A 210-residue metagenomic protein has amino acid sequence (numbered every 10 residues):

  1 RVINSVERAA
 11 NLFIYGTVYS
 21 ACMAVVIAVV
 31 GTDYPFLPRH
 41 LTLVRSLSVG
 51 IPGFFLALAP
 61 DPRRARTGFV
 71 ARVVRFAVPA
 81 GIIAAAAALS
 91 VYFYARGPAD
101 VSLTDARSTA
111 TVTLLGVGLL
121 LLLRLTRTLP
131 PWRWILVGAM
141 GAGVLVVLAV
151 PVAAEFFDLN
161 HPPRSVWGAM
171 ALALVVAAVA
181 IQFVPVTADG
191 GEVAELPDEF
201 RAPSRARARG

Functional and structural regions predicted by a protein language model:
R1-N11, E195-G210: Conserved ATP-binding TGD loop and adjacent catalytic N/P-domain core of P-type ATPases
R1-W132, L145-V150: Membrane-embedded transport module
P38-L43, W132, F156-M170: Loop-to-transmembrane alpha-helix initiation sites
T111-L114, P163-A178: Small-residue-rich transmembrane alpha-helices that serve as helix-helix interface/gating elements in multipass
G118-L123, V176-V186: Alpha-helical transmembrane segments
T128, V179-E199: Membrane-interface capping segments at transmembrane-helix boundaries
R133-G143: Central hydrophobic cores of alpha-helical transmembrane segments in multi-pass integral membrane proteins
V150-F156: Transmembrane alpha-helix boundary signature
